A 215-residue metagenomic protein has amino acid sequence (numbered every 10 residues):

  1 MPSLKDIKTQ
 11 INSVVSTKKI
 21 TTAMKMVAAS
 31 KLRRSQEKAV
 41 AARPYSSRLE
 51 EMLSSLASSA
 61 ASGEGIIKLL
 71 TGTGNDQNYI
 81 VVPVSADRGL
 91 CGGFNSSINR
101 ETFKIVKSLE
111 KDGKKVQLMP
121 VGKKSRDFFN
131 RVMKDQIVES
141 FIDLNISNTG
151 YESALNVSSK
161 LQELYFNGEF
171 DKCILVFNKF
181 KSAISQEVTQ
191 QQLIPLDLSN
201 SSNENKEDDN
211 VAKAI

Functional and structural regions predicted by a protein language model:
M1-I215: C-terminal beta-strand-loop-alpha-helix "lid" module of Rossmann-like NAD(P)-dependent dehydrogenases
